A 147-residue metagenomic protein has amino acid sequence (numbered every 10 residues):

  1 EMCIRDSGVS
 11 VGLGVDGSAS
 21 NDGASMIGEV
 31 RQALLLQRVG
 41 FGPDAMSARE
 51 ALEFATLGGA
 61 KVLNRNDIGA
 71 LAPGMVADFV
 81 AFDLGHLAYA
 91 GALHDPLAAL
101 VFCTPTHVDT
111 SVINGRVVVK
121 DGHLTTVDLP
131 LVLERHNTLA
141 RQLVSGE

Functional and structural regions predicted by a protein language model:
R5-G85, V101-T104: His/Asp/Glu-enriched, well-ordered alpha-helical/loop segment that forms or immediately abuts the divalent-metal
G8-V9, R116, E147: Residue-level recognition of short, well-ordered coil/turn positions that link secondary-structure elements
G23, A48, L52, T125 (+1 more regions): Generic structural signal for well-ordered, non-membrane alpha-helical segments in soluble metabolic enzymes
A48-E50, G85-A92, S145-E147: Short, positively charged
V76-L133: C-terminal cap of metal-dependent C-N hydrolases
L133-E147: Short, solvent-exposed cationic patches
